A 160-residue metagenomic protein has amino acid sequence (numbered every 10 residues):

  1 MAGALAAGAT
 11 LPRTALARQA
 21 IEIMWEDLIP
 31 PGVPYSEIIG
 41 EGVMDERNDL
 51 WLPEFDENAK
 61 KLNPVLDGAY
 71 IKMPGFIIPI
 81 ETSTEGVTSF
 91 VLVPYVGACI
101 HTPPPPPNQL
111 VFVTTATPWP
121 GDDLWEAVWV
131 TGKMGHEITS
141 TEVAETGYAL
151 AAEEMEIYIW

Functional and structural regions predicted by a protein language model:
M1-A17: N-terminal export signals
A15-W160: OB-fold and OB-like single-stranded nucleic-acid-recognition modules and their adjacent interaction interfaces
